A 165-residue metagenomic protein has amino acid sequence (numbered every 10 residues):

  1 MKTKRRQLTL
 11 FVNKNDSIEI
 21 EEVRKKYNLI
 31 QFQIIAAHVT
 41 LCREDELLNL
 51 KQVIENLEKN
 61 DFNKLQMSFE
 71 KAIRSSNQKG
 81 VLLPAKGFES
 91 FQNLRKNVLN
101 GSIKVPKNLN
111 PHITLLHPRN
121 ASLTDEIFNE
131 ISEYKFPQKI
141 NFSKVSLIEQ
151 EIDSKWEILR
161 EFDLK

Functional and structural regions predicted by a protein language model:
M1-K165: Histidine-dependent nucleotide/RNA phosphoesterase domain, centered on the 2H-phosphoesterase fold with its duplicated
